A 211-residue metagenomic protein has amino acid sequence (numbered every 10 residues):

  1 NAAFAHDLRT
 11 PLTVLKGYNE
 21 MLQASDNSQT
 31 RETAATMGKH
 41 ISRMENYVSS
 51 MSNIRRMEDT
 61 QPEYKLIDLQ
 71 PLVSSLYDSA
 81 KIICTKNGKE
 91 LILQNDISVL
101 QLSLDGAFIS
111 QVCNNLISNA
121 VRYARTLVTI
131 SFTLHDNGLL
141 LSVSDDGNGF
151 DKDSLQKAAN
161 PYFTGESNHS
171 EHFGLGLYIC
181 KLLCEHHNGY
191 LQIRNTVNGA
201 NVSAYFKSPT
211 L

Functional and structural regions predicted by a protein language model:
K39-M44: Short alpha-helical segment of the dimerization/phosphotransfer core of two-component systems
E58-Y64, Q101-L104: Conserved micro-motifs of the catalytic ATP-binding
K65, E90-L100: Conserved catalytic submotifs in the C-terminal HATPase_c
T126, N188-G189: Conserved glycine-rich
D145: Acidic ATP/Mg2+-coordinating residue in the GHKL
F150-F163: Short conserved segment of the HATPase_c
L183-C184: Detector for a conserved hydrophobic position within an alpha-helical segment of the HATPase_c
